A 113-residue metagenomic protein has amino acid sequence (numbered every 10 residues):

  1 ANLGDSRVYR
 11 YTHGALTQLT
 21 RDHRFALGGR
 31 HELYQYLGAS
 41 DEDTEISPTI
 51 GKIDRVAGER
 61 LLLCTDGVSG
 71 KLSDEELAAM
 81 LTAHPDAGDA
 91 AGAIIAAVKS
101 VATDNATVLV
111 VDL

Functional and structural regions predicted by a protein language model:
A1-N2, Q18, L61-C64: Short hydrophobic-aromatic micro-motifs
N2, R7-Y11, A106-D112: Short beta-strand scaffold segments in enzyme catalytic cores
L3-D5, H13, R30, T65 (+1 more regions): ATP/adenylate-binding site constellation spanning eukaryotic-like Ser/Thr protein kinases, ABC-transporter
S6, H23, G67: Active-site metal-binding loops of divalent metal-dependent hydrolases
S6, T17, G70: Glycine-centered loop/turn positions within well-structured domains that cap or flank conserved ligand/cofactor-binding
Y11-R60: Conserved, helical-rich catalytic subdomain that frames metal- and/or nucleotide-binding sites in enzyme alpha/beta
E42-C64, V68-L113: C-terminal catalytic subdomain
